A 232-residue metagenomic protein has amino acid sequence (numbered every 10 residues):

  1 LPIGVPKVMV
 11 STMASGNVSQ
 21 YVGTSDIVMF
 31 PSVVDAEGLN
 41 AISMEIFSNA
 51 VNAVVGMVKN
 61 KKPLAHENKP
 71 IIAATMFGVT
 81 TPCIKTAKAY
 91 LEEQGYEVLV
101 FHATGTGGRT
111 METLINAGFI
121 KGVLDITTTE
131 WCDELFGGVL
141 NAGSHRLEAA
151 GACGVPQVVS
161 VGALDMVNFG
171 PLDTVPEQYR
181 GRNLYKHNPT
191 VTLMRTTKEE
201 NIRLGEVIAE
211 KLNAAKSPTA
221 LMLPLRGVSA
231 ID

Functional and structural regions predicted by a protein language model:
L1, A14, A73-I84, T104-T106 (+3 more regions): Gly/Ser/Thr-rich loops at beta-strand to alpha-helix junctions that form or flank small-molecule/cofactor-binding
P2-V22, P31, L99-A103, R146-V161: Short, acidic/small-residue loops that bind anionic groups at enzyme active sites
S15-T24, R109-L114, M166-T174: Glycine-rich, charge-decorated loop segments at or immediately adjacent to ligand/cofactor-binding or catalytic sites
N17-V79, R203, E210: Cap/lid and interdomain-hinge subdomains that line or gate substrate/regulatory clefts in soluble alpha/beta enzymes
K61-I72, G95-A103, A214-P224: Flexible, glycine/charged-enriched surface loops at secondary-structure junctions
K69-G105, R109, N116: Glycine-rich phosphate/diphosphate-binding loop of Rossmann-like nucleotide-binding domains
Y96-V159: A conserved active-site cap/scaffold subdomain adjacent to cofactor or substrate pockets
V139-D232: C-terminal non-catalytic interaction/assembly regions of soluble proteins
